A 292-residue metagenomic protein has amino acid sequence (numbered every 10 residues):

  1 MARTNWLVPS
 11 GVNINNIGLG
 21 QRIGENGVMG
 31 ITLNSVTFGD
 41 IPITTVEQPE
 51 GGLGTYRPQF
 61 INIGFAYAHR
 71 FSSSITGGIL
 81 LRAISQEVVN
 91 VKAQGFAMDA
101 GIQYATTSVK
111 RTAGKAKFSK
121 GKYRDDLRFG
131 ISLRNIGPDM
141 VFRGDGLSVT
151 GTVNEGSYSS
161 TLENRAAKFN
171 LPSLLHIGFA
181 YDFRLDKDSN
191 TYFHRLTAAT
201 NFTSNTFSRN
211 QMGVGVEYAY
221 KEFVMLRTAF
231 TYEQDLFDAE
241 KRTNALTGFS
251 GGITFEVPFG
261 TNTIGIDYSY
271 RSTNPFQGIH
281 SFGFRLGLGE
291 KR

Functional and structural regions predicted by a protein language model:
M1-R292: Subset of outer-membrane beta-barrel
